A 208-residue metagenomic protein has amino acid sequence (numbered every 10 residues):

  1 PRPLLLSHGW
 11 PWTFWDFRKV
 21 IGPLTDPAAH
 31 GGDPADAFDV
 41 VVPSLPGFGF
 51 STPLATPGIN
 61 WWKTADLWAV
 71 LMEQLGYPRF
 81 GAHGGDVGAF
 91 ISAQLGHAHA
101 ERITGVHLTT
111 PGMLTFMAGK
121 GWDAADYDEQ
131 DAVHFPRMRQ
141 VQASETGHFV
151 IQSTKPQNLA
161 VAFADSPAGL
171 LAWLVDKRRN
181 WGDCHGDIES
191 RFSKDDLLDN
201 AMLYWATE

Functional and structural regions predicted by a protein language model:
P1-F163, G169-L171, K177-G182, E189-S190 (+1 more regions): Catalytic cores of eukaryotic secretory-pathway lumenal/extracellular enzymes that build and remodel glycoconjugates
K194-L198, Y204: Small-residue-rich helix-loop
